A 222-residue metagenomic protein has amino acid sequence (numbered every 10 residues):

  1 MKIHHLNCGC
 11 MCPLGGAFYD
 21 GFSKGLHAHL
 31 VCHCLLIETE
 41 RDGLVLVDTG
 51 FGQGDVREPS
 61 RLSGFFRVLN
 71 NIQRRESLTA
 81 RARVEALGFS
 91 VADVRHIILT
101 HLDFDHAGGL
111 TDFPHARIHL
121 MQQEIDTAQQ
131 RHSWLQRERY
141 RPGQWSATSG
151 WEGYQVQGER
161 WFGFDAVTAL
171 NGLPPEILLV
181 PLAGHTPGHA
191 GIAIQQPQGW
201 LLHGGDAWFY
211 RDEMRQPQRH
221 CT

Functional and structural regions predicted by a protein language model:
K2, C10-A82, I192-G205: Conserved beta-strand hairpin/beta-sheet module of binuclear metal-dependent hydrolase folds, prominently
H5, F22, C34-T39, V156-Q196: Core dinuclear metal-dependent hydrolase active-site scaffold
G9, T49-G52, L102, E124 (+2 more regions): Active-site metal-binding loops of divalent metal-dependent hydrolases
L14, L102-A107, T186-H189, F209-D212: Active-site environment of divalent metal-dependent phosphoester hydrolases
S60-L120: Active-site metal-binding motif and surrounding structural segment of the metallo-beta-lactamase
I72-F89, D93, Q122-P181: Metallo-beta-lactamase
R117-Q122, H203-G205: Short hydrophobic/aromatic-enriched beta-strand-loop microsegments
G204-T222: A hydrophobic, small-residue-rich beta->alpha segment in the mid-to-C-terminal subdomain of diverse proteins
